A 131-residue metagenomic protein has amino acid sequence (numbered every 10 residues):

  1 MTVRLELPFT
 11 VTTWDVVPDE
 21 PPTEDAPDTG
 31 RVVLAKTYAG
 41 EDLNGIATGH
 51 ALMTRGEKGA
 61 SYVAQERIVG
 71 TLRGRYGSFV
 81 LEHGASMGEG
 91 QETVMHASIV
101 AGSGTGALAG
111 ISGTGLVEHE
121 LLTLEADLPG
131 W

Functional and structural regions predicted by a protein language model:
M1-W131: Beta-strand-enriched cores of mature, soluble protein domains
